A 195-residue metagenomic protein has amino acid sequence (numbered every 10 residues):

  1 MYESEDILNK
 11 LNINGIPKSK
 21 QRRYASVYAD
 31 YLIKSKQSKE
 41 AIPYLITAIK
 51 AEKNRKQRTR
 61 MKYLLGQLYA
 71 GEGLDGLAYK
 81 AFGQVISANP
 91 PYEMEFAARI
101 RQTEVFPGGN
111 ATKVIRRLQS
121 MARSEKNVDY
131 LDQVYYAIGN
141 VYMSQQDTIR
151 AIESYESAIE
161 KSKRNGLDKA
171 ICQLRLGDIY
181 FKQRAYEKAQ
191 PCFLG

Functional and structural regions predicted by a protein language model:
N9-S19, I46-R55, Y69, G83-Y92 (+3 more regions): Solenoid-like repeat scaffolds
K20-R22, T59, E95-A98, D132 (+1 more regions): Start-of-helix signal in alpha-solenoid helical-repeat scaffolds, especially tetratricopeptide repeats
A25, K62, R99, L118 (+3 more regions): TPR repeat positional signature
S35, E72, G108-G109, Q145 (+1 more regions): Structural motif corresponding to the intra-repeat A-B loop/turn of tetratricopeptide repeats
